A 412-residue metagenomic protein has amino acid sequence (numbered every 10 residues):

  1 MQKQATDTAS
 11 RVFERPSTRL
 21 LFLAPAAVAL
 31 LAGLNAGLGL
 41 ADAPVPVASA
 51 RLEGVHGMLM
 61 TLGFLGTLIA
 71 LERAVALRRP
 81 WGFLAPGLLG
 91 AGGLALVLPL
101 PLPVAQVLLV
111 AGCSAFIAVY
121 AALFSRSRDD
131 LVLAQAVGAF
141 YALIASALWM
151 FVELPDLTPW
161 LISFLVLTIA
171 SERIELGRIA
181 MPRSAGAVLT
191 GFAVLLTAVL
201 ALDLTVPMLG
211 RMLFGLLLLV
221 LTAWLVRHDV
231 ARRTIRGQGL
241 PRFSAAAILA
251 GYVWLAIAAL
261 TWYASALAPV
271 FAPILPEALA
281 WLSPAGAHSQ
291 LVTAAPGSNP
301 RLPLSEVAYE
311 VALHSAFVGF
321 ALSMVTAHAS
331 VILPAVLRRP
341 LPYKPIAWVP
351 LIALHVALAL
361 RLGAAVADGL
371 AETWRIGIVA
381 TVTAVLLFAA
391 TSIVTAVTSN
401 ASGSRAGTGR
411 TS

Functional and structural regions predicted by a protein language model:
M1-S412: Hydrophobic alpha-helical transmembrane segments of multi-pass integral membrane proteins
